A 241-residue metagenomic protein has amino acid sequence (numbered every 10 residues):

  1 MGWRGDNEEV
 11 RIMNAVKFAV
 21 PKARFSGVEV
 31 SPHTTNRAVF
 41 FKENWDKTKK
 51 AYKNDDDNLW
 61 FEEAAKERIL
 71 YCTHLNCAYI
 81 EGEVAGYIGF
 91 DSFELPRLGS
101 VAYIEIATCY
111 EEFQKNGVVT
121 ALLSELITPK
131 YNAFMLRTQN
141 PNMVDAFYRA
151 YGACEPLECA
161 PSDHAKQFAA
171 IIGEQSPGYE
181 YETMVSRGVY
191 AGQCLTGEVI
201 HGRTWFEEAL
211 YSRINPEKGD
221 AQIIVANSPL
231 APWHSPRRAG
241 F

Functional and structural regions predicted by a protein language model:
G2-T35, N132-F241: Terminal substrate-recognition subdomain of acyl/acetyltransferases
P32-T108: A conserved beta-strand-loop-helix scaffold within acyl/acetyltransferase catalytic domains
Y52, F90, I127, A133-M135: Noncatalytic N-terminal accessory/assembly modules of large enzymes
I69-L70, T128-K130: Flexible, charged surface loops at secondary-structure boundaries
S92, E111, T138: Residues that line or immediately flank small-molecule/substrate-binding pockets and catalytic motifs
E94-P96, F113, N142: Residues that cap or initiate secondary-structure elements
Y103-Y110, Y131-M135: Short acidic, glycine/Ser/Thr-rich loop/turn "cap" segments at secondary-structure junctions
C109, Q114-T128: Conserved acetyl-CoA-binding loop-helix of GNAT-fold acetyltransferases
